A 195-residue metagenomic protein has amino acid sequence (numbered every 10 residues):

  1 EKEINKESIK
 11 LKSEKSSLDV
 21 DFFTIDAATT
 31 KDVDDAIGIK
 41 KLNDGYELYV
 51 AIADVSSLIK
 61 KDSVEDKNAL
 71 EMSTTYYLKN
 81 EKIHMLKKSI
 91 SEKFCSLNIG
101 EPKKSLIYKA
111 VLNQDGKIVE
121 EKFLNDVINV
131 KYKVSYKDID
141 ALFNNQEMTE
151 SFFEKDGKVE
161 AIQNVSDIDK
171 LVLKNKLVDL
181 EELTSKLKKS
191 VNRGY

Functional and structural regions predicted by a protein language model:
K2-Y195: Electropositive polyanion-binding surfaces
